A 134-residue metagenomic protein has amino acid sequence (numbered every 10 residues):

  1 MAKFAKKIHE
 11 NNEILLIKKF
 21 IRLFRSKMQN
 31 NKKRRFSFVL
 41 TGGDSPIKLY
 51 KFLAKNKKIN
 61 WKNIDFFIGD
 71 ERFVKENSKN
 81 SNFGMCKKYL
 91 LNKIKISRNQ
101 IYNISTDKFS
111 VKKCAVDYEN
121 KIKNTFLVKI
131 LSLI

Functional and structural regions predicted by a protein language model:
M1-F38: N-terminal glycine-/serine-/threonine-rich phosphate-binding loop
A2-F4, W61-L133: Ligand-binding beta-strand-loop-alpha-helix segment within the catalytic cores of soluble metabolic enzymes
K7, Y50-K51: Boundary/activation segment at the start of structured domains
I14, P46-I47: Alpha-helix N-cap/helix-start and coil->helix boundary motif
L40-S45: Glycine-rich beta-strand-to-loop/alpha-helix junction loops that act as flexible
F52-N60: A glycine- and small-aliphatic-rich helix-loop capping segment at beta-alpha/alpha-beta transitions that lines
